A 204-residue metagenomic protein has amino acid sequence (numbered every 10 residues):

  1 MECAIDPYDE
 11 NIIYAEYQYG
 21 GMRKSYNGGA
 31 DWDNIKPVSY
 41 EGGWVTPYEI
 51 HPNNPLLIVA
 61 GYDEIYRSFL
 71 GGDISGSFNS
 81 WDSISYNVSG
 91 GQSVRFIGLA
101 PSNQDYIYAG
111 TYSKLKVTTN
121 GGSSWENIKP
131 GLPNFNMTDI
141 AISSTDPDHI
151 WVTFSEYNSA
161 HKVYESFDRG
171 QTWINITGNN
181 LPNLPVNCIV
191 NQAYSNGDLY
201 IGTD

Functional and structural regions predicted by a protein language model:
M1-D204: Beta-propeller blade termini and top-face loops
